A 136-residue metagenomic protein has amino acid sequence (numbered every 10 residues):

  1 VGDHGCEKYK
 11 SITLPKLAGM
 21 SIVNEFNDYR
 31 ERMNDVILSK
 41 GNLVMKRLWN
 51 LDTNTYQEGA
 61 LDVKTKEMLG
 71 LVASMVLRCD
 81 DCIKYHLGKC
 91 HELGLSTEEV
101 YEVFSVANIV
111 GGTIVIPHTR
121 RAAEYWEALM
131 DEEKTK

Functional and structural regions predicted by a protein language model:
G2-T65, V115-K136: Acidic, glycine/proline-rich low-complexity segments that act as flexible tails and inter-domain linkers
T53, G70, L87-H91, F104: Amphipathic alpha-helical segments within well-ordered protein domains
Y56, L77-R78, L95: Residues in soluble alpha-helical coiled-coils and helical-bundle/repeat scaffolds
K64-M68, C82, E99: Residue-level detector of well-ordered alpha-helical segments, enriched for hydrophobic/aromatic packing positions
T65-S74, V103-V110: Alpha-helical scaffold segments that form or flank carboxylate-/histidine-based iron centers
L69, A73-Y85: Short, thiol/selenol-centered motifs that function as redox-active sites or metal-ligating centers
C79, V110-P117: Amphipathic C-terminal alpha-helical segment
Y85-E99: Iron-sulfur (Fe-S) cluster-binding segments and ferredoxin-like electron-carrier domains, especially [2Fe-2S]
